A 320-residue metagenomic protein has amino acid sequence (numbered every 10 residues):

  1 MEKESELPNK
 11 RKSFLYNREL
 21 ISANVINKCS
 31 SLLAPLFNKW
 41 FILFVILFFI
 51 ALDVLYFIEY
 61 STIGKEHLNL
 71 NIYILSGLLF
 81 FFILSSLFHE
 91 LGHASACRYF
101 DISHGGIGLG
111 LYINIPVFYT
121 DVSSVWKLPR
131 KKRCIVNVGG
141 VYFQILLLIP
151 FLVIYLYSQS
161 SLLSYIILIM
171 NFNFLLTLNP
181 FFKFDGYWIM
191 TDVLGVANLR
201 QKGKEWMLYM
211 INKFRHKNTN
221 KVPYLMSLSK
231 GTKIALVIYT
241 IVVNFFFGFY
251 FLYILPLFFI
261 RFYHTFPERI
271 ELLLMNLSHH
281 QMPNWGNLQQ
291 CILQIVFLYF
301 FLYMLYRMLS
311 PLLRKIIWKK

Functional and structural regions predicted by a protein language model:
M1-K10: Hydrophobic or amphipathic alpha-helical targeting/insertion segments
R11-I107, P150-F151: Core alpha-helical transmembrane segments of integral membrane proteins
S31-V45, S124-L146, H216-F249, W285-L293: Loop-to-transmembrane boundary segments
L52-Y56, F249-L255, Y299-L312: Alpha-helical transmembrane segments
E66-L78, S160-I169, S278-V296: Hydrophobic alpha-helical transmembrane segments
I72-K221: Membrane-embedded catalytic scaffold of the fatty acid hydroxylase/desaturase
G108, M308-K320: Cytoplasmic juxtamembrane regions at transmembrane-helix boundaries
F259-M282: Membrane-interfacial helical/loop segments at transmembrane boundaries in membrane proteins
